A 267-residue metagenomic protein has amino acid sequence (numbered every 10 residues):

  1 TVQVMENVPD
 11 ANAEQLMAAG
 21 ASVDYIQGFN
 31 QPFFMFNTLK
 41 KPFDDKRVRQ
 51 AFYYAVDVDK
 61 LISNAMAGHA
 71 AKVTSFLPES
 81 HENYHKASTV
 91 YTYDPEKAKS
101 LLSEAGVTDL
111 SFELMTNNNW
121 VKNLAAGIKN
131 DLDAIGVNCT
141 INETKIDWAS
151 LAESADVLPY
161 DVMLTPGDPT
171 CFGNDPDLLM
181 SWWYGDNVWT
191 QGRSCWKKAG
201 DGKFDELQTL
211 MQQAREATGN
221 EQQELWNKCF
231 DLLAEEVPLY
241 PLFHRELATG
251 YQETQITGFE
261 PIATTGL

Functional and structural regions predicted by a protein language model:
T1-Q15, N138: Ligand-site clamp/hinge motif
E6-N12, V58, L77, T165-T170: Beta->alpha turn/N-cap motifs
N7, D133-T190, L225: Periplasmic binding protein-like
E14-I26, F34-D45, E79-K97, S103 (+3 more regions): Short, solvent-exposed loop/beta-turn-alpha elements that line the ligand-binding surface or hinge of extracytoplasmic
Q15-A19, S63-A67, L124-A126, N174-L178 (+1 more regions): Short, solvent-exposed loop/turn and secondary-structure capping segments
A18, F29-Q31, K72, V237: Extracytoplasmic
D44-N138, N142, T209, E224 (+1 more regions): Append "and occasionally in soluble cytosolic enzymes with long acidic Gly/Pro-rich linkers
S63, S103-V121, D161-G167, E216-E253: Bilobed periplasmic-binding protein-like "clamshell/Venus-flytrap" ligand-binding domains
